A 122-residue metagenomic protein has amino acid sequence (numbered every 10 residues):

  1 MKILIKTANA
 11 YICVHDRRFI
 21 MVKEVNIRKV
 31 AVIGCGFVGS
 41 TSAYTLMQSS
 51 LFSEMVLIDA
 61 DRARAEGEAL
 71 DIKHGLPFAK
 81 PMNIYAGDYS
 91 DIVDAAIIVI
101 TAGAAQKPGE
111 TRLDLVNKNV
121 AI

Functional and structural regions predicted by a protein language model:
I20-R28: A short, basic/flexible loop-to-alpha-helix module at the beginning of a structural domain
C35-G36: Glycine-rich Rossmann-fold phosphate-binding loop(s) that bind the pyrophosphate of adenine dinucleotide cofactors
G39-S40: N-terminal Rossmann-fold NAD(P) dinucleotide-binding loop
I58-A95: Conserved N-terminal Rossmann-fold NAD(P) cofactor-binding segment
A102-A104: Conserved NAD(P)H cofactor-binding loop of Rossmann-fold oxidoreductase domains
K107-V120: Glycine/threonine-rich flexible loop motifs
